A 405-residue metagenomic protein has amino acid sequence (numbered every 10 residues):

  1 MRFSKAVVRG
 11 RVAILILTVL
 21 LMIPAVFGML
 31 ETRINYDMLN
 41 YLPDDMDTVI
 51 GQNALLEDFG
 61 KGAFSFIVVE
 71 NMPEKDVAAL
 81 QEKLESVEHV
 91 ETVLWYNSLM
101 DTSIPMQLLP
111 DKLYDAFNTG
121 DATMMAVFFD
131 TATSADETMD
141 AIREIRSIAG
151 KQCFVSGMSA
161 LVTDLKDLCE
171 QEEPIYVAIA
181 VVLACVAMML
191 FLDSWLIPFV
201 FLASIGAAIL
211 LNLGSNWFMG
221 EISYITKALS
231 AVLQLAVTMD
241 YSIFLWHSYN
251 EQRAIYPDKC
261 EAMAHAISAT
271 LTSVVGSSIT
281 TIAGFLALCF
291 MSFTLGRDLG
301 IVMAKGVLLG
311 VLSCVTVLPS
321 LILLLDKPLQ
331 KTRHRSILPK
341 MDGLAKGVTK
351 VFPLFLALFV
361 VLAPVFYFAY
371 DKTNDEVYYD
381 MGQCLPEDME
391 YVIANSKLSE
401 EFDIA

Functional and structural regions predicted by a protein language model:
M1-I34, T133-Y379: Membrane-embedded transmembrane helical bundles of large multi-pass transporters/channels
N35-F66, M72-A79, T92, P353-A405: Juxtamembrane segments of multi-pass membrane proteins
D45, V49-I50, K75-T131, T163-D167: Extracytoplasmic
M46-I50, W95, D140, A160 (+3 more regions): A general alpha-helical scaffold signature found inside nucleotide-binding enzyme cores
F64-E70, T123-F128: Active-site-flanking beta-strand signature of metal-NTP-handling nucleotidyl enzymes and homologous cyclase-like
V69-N71, N97-L99, G157-S159, L362: A general secondary-structure junction signal
A79-V90, A141-C153, K397, E401: Generic non-transmembrane alpha-helical segments
